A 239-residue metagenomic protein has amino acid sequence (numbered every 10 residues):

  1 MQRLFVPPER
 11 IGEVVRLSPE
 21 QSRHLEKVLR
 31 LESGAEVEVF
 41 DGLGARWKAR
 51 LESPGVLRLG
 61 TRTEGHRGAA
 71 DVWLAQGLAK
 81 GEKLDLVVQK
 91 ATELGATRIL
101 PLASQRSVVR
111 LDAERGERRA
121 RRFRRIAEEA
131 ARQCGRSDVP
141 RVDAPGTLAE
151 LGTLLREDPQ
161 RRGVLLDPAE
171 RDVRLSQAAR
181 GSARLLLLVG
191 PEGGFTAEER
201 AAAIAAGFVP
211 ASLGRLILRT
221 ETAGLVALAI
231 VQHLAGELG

Functional and structural regions predicted by a protein language model:
M1-G65: N-terminal positively charged helical leader segments and presequences
V15-L17, A69-W73, A183-L186, I204-L213: Glycine/charged-rich beta-loop-alpha catalytic/anionic-binding loops adjacent to active sites
G34, A91, A127, A203 (+1 more regions): Residue-level signal for inorganic ion chemistry
R62-T63, E192-G193, R215-L218: Short, acidic/turn-prone active-site loops that include or flank metal/cofactor- and phosphate-binding residues
E64-V164: RNA substrate-binding interface of SAM-dependent RNA methyltransferases
G146-G181, L185-L188: A mid-sequence, solvent-exposed acidic-amphipathic segment
S182-A202: A C-terminal functional module that forms or caps the active site or interfaces directly with catalytic machinery
A197-G239: Structured adenosyl-cofactor binding patch, chiefly the S-adenosyl-L-methionine
